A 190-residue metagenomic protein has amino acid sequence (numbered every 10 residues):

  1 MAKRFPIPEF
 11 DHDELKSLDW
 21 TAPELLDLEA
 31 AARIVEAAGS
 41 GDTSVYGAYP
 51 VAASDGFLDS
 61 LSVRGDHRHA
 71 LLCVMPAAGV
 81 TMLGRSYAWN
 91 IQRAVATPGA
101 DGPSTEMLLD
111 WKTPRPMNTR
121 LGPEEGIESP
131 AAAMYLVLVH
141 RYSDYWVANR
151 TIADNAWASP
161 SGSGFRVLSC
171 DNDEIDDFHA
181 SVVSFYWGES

Functional and structural regions predicted by a protein language model:
A2-S161, H179: Extracellular distal adhesion/interaction modules in secreted or cell-surface proteins
A148-R150, A156-S190: Acidic, proline/glycine-rich low-complexity IDRs
